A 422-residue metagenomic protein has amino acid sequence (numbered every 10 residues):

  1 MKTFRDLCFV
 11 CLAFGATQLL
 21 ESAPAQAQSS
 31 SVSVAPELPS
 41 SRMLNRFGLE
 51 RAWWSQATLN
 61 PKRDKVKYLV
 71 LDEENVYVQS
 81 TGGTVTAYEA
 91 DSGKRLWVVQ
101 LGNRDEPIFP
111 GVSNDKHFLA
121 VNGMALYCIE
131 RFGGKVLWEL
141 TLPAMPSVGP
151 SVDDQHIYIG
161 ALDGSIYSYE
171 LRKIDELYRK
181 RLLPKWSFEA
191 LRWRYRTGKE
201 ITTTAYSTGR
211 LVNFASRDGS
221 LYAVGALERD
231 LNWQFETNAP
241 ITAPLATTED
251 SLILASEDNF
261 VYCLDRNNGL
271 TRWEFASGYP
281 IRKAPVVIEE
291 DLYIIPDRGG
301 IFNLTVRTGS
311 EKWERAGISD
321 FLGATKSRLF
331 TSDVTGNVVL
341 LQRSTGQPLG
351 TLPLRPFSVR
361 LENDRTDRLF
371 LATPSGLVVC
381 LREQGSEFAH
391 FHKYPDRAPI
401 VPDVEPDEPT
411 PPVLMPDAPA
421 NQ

Functional and structural regions predicted by a protein language model:
M1-C11, Q18-L20: Bacterial N-terminal signal peptides that target proteins for export
P24-R51, Q384-Q422: Sequence/structural signature of beta-propeller modules and their immediately flanking N-terminal secretory/stalk
Q28-A35, K62-T84, G102-Y127, L140-L171 (+6 more regions): Repeat-blade elements of multi-bladed beta-propeller folds
L38-D64, K94, K185-R196: A short helix->beta-strand "capping" segment at the edge of beta-propeller domains
A52, K94-W97, K135-W138, L177-R179 (+6 more regions): A structural motif specific to WD40 beta-propellers
S80-K94: Beta-propeller domains
E89-S92, E130-G133, L171-I174, G225-R229 (+4 more regions): Short loop/turn segments that connect beta-strands within beta-propeller blades
E170-R179, R382-Y394: Short loop/turn segments immediately following beta-strands, especially the blade-tip and inter-blade linker loops
